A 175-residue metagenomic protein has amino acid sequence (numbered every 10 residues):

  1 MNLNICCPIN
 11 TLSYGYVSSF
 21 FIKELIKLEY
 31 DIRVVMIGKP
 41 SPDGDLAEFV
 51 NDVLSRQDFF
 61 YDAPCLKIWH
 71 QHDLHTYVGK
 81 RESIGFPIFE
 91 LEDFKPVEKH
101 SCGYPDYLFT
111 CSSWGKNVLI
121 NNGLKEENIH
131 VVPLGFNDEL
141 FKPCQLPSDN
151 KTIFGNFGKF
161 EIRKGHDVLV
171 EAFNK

Functional and structural regions predicted by a protein language model:
M1-P64: N-terminal pre-catalytic "stem/leader" segment of glycosyltransferase-like enzymes
L3, P147-K164, V170-N174: Conserved donor-binding/catalytic core segment of Leloir-type glycosyltransferases
N4, S41-I120: Extended catalytic core of nucleotide-activated donor transferases of GT-like folds
C7-P8, I88-F89, L134, N156-I162: Conserved donor-binding loops in enzymes that form glycosidic bonds
L12, Y16, D93-P96, K164: Residues that form or flank phosphate/diphosphate-binding pockets in enzymes that use nucleotide phosphates
I32, S83, E126-I129: Hydrophobic anchor at the start of a short beta-strand that flanks the dinucleotide cofactor-binding loop
P96-V97, G135-K151: Acidic anion/phosphate-binding donor-loop and adjacent secondary structure in glycosyltransferase catalytic cores
D106-N117, K125-K142: Donor nucleotide-sugar binding/catalytic pocket of nucleotide-sugar-dependent glycosyltransferases
